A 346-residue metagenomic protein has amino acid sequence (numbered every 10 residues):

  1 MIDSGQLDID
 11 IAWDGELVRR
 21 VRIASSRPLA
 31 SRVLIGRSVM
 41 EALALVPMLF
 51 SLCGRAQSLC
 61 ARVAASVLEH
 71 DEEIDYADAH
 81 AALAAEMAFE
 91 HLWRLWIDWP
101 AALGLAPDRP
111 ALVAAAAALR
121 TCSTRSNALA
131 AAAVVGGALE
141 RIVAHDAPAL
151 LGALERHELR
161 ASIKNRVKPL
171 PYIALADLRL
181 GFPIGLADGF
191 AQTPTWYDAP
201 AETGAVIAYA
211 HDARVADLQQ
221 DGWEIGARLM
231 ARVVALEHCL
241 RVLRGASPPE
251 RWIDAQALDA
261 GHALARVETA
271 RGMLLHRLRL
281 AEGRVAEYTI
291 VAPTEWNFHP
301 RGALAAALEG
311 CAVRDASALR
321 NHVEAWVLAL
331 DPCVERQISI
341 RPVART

Functional and structural regions predicted by a protein language model:
M1-R271, A281, T294-T346: Active-site bordering "gate/hinge" segments that shape substrate access to catalytic or cofactor-binding pockets
R271, H276-A281, E287-T289: A translation/RNA-centric and nucleic-acid-associated enzymatic feature enriched in Class II aminoacyl-tRNA synthetases
